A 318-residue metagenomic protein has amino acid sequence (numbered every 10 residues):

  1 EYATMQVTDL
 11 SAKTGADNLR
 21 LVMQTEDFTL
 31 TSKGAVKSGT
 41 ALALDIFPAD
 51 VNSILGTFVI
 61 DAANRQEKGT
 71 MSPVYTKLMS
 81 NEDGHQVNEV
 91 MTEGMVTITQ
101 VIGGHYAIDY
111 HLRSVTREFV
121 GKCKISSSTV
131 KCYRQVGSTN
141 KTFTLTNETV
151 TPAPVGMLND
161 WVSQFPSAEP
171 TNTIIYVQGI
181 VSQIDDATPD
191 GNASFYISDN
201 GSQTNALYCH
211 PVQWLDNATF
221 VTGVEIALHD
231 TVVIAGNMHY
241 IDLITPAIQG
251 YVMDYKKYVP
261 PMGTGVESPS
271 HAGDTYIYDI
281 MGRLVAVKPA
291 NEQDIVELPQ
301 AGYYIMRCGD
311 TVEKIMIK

Functional and structural regions predicted by a protein language model:
T4-T99, H210-P211: Surface-exposed helix/loop patches within compact recognition domains
R65-G137, F220-V221: Acidic, glycine-rich flexible loop segments
A107, V233, Y303-I305: Short, conserved beta-strand segments of beta-strand-rich sandwich/propeller modules, principally
Y110-G121, M238-Q249, Y304-G309: Short, exposed beta-strand-loop hairpins at the edges of beta-sheets in extracellular/periplasmic proteins
T139-G263: OB-fold single-stranded nucleic acid-binding module
Y278-V285, Y304: Short, glycine-anchored, charge-dense loop/turn motifs used at functional sites
V285-P299: Glycine-centered tight-turn motifs at strand-turn-strand junctions
A301-K318: C-terminal tail/sorting-segment detector
